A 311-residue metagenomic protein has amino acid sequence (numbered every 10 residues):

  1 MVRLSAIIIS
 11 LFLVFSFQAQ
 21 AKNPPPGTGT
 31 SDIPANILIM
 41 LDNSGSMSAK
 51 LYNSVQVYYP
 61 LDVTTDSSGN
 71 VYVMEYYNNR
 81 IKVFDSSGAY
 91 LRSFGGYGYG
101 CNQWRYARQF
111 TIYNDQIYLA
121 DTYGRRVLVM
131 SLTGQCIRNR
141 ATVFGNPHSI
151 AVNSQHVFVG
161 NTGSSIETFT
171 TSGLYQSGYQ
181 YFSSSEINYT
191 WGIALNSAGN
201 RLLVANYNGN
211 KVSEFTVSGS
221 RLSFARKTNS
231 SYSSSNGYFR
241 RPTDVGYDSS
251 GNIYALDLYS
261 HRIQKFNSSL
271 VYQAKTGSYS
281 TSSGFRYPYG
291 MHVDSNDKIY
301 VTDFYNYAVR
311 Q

Functional and structural regions predicted by a protein language model:
V2-A6, F15-Y52: Acidic, polar low-complexity linker/tail segments
N53-Y59, A89-R108, G134-N146, G173-Y189 (+2 more regions): Gly/Pro-rich loop segments of beta-rich domains
V55-V73: Beta-strand-rich domains and repeat architectures in extracellular enzymes and scaffolds, especially beta-propellers
T65-S67, I112-D115, V152-Q155, L195-G199 (+2 more regions): Residue-level detector of Asp-centered blade-edge/turn motifs that repeat once per structural unit in beta-propeller
N70-Y72, Q116-Y118, H156-V159, R201-L203 (+2 more regions): Conserved beta-propeller blade signature
Y76, T122, T162, Y207 (+2 more regions): Short loop/turn segments immediately following the C-termini of beta-strands
N79-V83, R125-V129, S164-T168, N210-E214 (+2 more regions): A short loop-to-beta-strand structural motif that recurs across blades of beta-propeller domains
H292, N296-Q311: Blade-level signature of beta-propeller repeat domains, shared across WD40, Kelch, NHL, RCC1 and BNR/Asp-box propellers
